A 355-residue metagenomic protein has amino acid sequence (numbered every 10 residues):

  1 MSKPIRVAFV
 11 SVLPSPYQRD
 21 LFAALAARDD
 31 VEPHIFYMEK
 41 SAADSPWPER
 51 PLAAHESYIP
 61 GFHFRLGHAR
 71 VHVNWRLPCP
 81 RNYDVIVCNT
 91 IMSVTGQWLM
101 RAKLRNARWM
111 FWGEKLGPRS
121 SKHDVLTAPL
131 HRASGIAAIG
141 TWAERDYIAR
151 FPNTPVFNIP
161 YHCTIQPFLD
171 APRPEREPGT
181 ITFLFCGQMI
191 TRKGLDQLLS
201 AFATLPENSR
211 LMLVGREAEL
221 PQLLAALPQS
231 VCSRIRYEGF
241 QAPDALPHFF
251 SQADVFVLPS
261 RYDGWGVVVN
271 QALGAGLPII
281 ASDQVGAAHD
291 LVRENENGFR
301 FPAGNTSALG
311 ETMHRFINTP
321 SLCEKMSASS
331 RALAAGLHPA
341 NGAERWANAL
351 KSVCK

Functional and structural regions predicted by a protein language model:
Y37-A42, C186-G187, R210-L223, G239: Glycosyltransferase donor-sugar binding loop
H131-D170, P178: Donor nucleotide-sugar binding/catalytic pocket of nucleotide-sugar-dependent glycosyltransferases
E175-K193, L199-A203, M212: Conserved donor-binding/catalytic core segment of Leloir-type glycosyltransferases
L223-Q241: Nucleotide-activated donor-binding/catalytic signature segment of Leloir-type glycosyltransferases, i.e., the conserved
F240-Q241, H248-A253: Short alpha-helical donor nucleotide-sugar binding micro-motif in glycosyltransferases
R261: Aromatic "clamp/platform" in nucleotide-sugar-dependent glycosyltransferases that forms part of the donor/acceptor
P278-S282, V292: Short hydrophobic beta-strand element within catalytic cores of glycosyltransferases and related nucleotide-activated
E294-N295, F299-T306, H314-P320: Conserved acidic donor-binding segment of nucleotide-sugar-dependent glycosyltransferases
